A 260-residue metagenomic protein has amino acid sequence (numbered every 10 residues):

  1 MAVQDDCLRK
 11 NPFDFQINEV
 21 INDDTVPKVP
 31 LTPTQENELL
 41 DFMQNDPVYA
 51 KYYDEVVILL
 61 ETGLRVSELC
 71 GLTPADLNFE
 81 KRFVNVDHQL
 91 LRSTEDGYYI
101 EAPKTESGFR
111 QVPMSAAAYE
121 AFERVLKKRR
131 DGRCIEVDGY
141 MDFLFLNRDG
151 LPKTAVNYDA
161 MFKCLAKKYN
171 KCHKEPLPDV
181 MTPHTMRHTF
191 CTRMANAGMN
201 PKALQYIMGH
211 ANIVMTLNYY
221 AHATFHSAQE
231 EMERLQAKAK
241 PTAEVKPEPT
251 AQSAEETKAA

Functional and structural regions predicted by a protein language model:
M1-A2, Q16, M114: Non-catalytic DNA-binding core/recognition domains of DNA-processing enzymes
A2-P12, F79-K81, H88, L126-E136 (+1 more regions): Proline-centered turn/helix-capping motifs that create local helix->coil transitions or kinks
L8-L72, E80, S107-F109, A117 (+2 more regions): Basic, Lys/Arg- and aromatic-enriched nucleic-acid-binding interface segment
N22, L90-R92, Y119-E120, K128-D131 (+1 more regions): Active-site/binding-pocket entry motifs
N22, P30, L90, T189 (+1 more regions): Catalytic-site neighborhood detector that most strongly recognizes the C-terminal catalytic loop/helix of tyrosine
D41-Y52, T62, V112, K128-F143 (+3 more regions): Short, basic (Lys/Arg/His-rich) helix/loop patches that form interaction surfaces in the mid-to-C-terminal regions
D76-F83, M199-Y219: Short, polar N-cap/turn motifs at the start of nucleic acid-interacting alpha helices
K81, T94, Y99-F109, P113-A118 (+2 more regions): C-terminal secondary-structure termini that scaffold catalytic or DNA-interacting sites
